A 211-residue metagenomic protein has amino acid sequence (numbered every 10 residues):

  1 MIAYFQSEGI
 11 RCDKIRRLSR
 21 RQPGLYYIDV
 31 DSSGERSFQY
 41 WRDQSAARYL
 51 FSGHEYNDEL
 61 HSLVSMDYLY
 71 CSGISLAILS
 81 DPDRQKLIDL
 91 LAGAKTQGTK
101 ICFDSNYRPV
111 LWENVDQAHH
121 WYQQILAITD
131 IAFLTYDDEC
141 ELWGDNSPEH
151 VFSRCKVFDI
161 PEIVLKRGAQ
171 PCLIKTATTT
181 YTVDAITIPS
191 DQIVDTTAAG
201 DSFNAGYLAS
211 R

Functional and structural regions predicted by a protein language model:
M1-I74: Conserved N-terminal subdomain of the carbohydrate kinase-like
A3-S7, D31-G34, A118-Y122, H150-F152 (+1 more regions): Short, hinge-like loop/turn segments at secondary-structure boundaries
C12, I101, I163: Hydrophobic anchor at the start of a short beta-strand that flanks the dinucleotide cofactor-binding loop
C12-K14, G53-D58, I88, A118-H120 (+3 more regions): A generic local structural motif
E59-S62, Q124-I125, K156: Structural alpha-helical scaffold elements that stabilize or flank donor/cofactor-binding regions in carbohydrate
Y68, G73-R154, Q170-C172: Conserved beta-alpha-beta core of the PfkB/ribokinase-like small-molecule kinase fold
A92-G93, G144-R211: Conserved phosphate-binding/catalytic region of the ribokinase-like
